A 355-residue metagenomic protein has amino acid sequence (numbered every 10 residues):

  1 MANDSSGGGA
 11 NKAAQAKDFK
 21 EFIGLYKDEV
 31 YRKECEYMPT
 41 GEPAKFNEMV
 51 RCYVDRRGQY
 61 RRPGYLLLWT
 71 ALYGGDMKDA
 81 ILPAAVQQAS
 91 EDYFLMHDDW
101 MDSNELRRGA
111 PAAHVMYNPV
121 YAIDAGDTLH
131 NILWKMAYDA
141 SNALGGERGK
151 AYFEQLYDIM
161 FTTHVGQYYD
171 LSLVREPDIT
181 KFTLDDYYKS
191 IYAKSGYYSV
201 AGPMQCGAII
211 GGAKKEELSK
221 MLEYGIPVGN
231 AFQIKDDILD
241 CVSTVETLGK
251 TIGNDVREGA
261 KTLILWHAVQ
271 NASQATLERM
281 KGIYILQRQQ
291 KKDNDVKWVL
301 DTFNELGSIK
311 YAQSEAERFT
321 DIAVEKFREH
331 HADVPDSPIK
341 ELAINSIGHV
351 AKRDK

Functional and structural regions predicted by a protein language model:
M1-K355: All-alpha prenyltransferase/terpene-synthase fold signal
